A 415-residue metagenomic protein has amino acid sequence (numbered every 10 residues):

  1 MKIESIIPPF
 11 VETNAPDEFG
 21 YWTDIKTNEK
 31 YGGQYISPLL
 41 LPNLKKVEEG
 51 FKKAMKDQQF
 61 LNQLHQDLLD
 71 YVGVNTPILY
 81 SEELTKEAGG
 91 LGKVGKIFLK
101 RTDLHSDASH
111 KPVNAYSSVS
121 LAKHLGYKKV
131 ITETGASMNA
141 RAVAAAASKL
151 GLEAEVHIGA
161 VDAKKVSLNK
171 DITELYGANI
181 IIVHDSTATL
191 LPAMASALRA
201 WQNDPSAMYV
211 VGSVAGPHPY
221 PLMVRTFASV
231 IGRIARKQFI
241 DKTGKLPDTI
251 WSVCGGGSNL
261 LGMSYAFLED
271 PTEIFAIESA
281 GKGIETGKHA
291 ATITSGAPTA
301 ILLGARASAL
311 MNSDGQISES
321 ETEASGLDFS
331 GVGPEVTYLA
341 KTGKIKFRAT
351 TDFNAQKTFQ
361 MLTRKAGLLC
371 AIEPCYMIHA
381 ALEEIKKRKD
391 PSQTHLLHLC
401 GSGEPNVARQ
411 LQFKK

Functional and structural regions predicted by a protein language model:
K2-G32, L39-Y127: Positively charged, low-complexity intrinsically disordered leader regions
I7-A15, I345-K365, P374, I378-Q393 (+1 more regions): Non-transmembrane, aqueous-exposed alpha-helical and coiled segments at domain scale
S106, A122-A146, L150-G159, K245-N259 (+3 more regions): A short, small-residue-rich loop immediately preceding and capping a beta-strand
A108, P112-S118, T132-L150, K164-S167 (+4 more regions): Short glycine/serine/threonine-rich phosphate/pyrophosphate-binding segments that cradle anionic phosphate groups
I131, M138-L198, E285-A297, V407-F413: Active-site-proximal loop->helix
T189-S196, A200, G212-P271: Glycine-rich ThDP/TPP pyrophosphate-binding loop and its adjacent helix/strand module within ThDP-dependent enzymes
M194-P219, A276-L368, Q412-K415: Active-site/ligand-binding loops adjacent to catalytic centers
P271-E278, K282, K288-A291, L382-K415: Catalytic phosphate/nucleotide-handling subdomain of diverse soluble enzymes
